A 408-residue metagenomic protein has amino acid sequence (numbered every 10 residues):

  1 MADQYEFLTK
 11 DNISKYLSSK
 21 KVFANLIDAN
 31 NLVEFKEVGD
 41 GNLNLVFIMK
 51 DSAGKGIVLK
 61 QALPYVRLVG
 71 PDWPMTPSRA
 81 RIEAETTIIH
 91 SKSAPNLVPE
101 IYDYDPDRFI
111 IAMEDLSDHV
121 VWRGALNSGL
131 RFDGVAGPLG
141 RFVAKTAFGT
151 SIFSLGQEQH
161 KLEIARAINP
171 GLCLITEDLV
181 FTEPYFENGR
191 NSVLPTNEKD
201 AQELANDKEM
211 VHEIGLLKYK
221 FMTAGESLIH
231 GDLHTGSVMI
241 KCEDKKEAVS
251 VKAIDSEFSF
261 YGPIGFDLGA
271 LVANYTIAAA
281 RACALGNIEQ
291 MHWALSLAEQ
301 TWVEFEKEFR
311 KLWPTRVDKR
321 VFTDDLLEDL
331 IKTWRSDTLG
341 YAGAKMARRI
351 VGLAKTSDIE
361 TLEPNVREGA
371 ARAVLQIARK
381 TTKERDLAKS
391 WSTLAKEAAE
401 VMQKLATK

Functional and structural regions predicted by a protein language model:
M1-A112, K241-V251, R385, A395-K408: Conserved NTP-binding catalytic cores of kinases and kinase-like/nucleotidyltransferase enzymes across multiple kinase
K36-A53, I57-V58, H212-F266: Active-site acidic catalytic loop and adjacent metal/ATP-binding pocket of ATP-dependent phosphoryl transfer enzymes
P64, D118, V251, S259-Y261 (+1 more regions): Activation segment
L68-W73, R123-N127, A282-G286: Short acidic, glycine/proline-rich loop/turn micro-motifs
E85, G265-V317, A342-D358: Active-site activation/catalytic loop segments of kinase-like enzymes and analogous catalytic loops in related
I111-H119: Short pocket-lining segment of the protein kinase catalytic domain that shapes the ATP-binding cleft
V121-H230, K241-V249: ATP-dependent phospho-/nucleotidyl transfer catalytic cores
D325-K408: ATP/Mg2+ or Mg2+-diphosphate-binding catalytic cores that bind nucleotide phosphates or diphosphates via glycine-rich
